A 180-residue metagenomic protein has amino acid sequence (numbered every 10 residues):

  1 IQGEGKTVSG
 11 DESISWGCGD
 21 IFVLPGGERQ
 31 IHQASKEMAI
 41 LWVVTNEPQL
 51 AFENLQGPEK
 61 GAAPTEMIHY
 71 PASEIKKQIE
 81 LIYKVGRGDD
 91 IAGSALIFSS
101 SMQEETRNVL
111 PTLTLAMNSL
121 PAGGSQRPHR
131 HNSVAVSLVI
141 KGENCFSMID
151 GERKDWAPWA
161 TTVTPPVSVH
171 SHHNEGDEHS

Functional and structural regions predicted by a protein language model:
I1-C18, R130, V134-P158: A short beta-strand-loop-beta hairpin characteristic of the jelly-roll/cupin
S13-D20, G26-F52, P166-S180: Ligand-binding loop in jelly-roll beta-barrel domains
Q33, R107-N108, S125-H131, S137 (+2 more regions): Short histidine-centered beta-strand/loop micro-motifs that create catalytic or ligand/metal-coordination sites
A51-A116: A short, N-terminal "cap"/entry segment at the start of jelly-roll beta-barrel domains of the cupin/DSBH fold
P111-T114, S133, P166: Exposed loop/turn and edge beta-strand positions of beta-sandwich/beta-sheet ligand-binding modules
E143-S180: Extended hydrophobic/aromatic segments used for targeting, binding, or gating
